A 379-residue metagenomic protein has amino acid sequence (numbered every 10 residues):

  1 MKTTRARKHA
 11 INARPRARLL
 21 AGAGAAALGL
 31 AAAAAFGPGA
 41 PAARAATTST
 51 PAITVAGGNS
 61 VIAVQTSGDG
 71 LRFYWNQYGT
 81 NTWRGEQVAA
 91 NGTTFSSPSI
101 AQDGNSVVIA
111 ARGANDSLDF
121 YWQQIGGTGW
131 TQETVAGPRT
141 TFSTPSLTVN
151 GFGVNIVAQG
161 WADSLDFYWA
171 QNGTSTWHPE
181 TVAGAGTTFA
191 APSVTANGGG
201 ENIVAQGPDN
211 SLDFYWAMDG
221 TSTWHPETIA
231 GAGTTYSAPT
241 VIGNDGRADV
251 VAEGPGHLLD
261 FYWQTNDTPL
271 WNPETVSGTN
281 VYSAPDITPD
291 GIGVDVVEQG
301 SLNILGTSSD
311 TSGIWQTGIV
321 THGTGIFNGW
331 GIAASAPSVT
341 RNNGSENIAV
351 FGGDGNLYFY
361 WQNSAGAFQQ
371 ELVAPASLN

Functional and structural regions predicted by a protein language model:
K2-R44: Secretory targeting and sorting signals
A45-N379: A structural motif
